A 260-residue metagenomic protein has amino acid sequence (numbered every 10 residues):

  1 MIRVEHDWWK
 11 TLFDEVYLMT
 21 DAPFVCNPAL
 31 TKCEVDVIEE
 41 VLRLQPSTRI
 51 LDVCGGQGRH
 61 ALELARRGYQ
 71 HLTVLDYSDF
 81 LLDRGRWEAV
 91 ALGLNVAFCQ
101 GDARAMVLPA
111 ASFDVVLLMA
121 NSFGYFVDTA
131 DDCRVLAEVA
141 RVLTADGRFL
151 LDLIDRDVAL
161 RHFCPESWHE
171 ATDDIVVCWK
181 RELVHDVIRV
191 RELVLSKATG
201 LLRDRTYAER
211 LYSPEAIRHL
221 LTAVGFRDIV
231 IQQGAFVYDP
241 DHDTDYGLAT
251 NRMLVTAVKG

Functional and structural regions predicted by a protein language model:
M1-Q45: Conserved class I S-adenosyl-L-methionine
S47-G56: Conserved class I S-adenosyl-L-methionine
A61-A105: Class I SAM-dependent methyltransferase SAM/SAH-binding core
R104-V115: A short acidic, Gly/Pro-enriched loop at the edge of an enzyme's catalytic core that lines a small-molecule cofactor
D114-A130: A short SAM/SAH-binding and catalytic strip from SAM-dependent methyltransferases
C133-A145: A short glycine-rich, Lys/Arg-flanked "PGG" loop and its adjoining helix->strand segment in the class I
L150-H219: SAM-dependent methyltransferase
P214-G260: C-terminal lobe and adjacent flexible extensions of AdoMet/dcAdoMet transferase-like proteins
